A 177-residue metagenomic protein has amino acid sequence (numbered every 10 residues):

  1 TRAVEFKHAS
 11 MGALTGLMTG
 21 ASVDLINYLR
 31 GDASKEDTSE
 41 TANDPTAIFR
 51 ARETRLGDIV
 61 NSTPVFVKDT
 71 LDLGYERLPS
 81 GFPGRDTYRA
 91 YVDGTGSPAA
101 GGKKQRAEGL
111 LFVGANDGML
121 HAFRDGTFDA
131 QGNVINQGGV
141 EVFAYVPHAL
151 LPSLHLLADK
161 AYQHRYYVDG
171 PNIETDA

Functional and structural regions predicted by a protein language model:
T1-A177: A fold-level detector for beta-propeller and closely related beta-sheet-rich head/sensor domains
